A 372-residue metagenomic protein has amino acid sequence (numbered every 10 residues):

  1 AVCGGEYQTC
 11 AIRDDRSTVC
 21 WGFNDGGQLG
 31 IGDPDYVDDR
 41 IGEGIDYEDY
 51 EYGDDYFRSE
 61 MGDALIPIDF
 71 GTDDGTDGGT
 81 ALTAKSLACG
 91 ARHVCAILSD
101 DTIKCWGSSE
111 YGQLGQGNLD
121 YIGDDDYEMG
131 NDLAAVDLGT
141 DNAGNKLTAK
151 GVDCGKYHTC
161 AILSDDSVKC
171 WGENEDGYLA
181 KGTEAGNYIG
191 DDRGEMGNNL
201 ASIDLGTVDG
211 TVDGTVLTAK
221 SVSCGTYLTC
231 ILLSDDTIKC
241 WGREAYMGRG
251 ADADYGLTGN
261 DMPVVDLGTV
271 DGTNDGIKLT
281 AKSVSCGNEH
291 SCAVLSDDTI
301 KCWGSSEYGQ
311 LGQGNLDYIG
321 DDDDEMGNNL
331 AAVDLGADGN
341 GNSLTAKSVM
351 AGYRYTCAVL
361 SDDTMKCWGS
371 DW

Functional and structural regions predicted by a protein language model:
G5-E6, T83, G90-A91, T148 (+7 more regions): Beta-rich catalytic cores
Q8-A11, C20, H93-A96, C105 (+8 more regions): Conserved core positions of repeat-based scaffolds
D15-S17, F23-G26, G71-D73, D100-T102 (+13 more regions): Acidic glycine-/aspartate-rich tracts in secreted/extracellular proteins
G22-M61, W106-M129, G172-M196, W241-N260 (+2 more regions): Short glycine/serine- and acidic-residue-enriched loop/turn motifs that recur at repeat junctions
M61-G75, M129-G130, V136-N142, M196-G210 (+3 more regions): Trp- and S/T/G-rich repeat-edge/linker motifs of beta-rich repeat architectures
D73-L82, D141-L147, V152, V208-L217 (+4 more regions): Short glycine-/Asp-/Thr-/Trp-enriched loop segments that recur within the blades of beta-propeller repeat domains
